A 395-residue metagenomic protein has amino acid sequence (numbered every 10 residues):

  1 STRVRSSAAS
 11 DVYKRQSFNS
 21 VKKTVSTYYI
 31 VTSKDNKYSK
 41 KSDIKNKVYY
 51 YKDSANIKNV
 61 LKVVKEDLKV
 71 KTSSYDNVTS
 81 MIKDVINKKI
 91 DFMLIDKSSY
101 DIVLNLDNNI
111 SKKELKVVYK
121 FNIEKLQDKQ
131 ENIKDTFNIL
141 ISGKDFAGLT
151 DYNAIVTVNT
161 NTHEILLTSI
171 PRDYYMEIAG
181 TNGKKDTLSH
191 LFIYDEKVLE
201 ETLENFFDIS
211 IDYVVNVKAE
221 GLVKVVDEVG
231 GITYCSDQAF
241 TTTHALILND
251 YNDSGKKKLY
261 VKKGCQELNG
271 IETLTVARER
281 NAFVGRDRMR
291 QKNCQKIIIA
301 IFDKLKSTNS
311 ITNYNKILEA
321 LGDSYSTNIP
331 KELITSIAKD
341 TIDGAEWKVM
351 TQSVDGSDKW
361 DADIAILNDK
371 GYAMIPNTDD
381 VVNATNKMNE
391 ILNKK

Functional and structural regions predicted by a protein language model:
T2-A9, Y13: Single conserved hydrophobic/aromatic residue that forms the stacking wall/gate of nucleotide- or nucleobase-binding
V25-D76, E200: Bilobed "Venus flytrap"/periplasmic-binding protein-like clamshell domains and structurally analogous long
V25-T27, K134-T136, G148-N153, T162-I170 (+8 more regions): Extracytoplasmic
Y28-K37, I123-Q130, L140-G143, A154-T157: A bilobed periplasmic-binding-protein/Venus flytrap-type ligand-binding module shared by bacterial periplasmic
S42, V78-M93, S98-S99, T202-F206 (+1 more regions): Short helices/loops that flank or line small-molecule/ion binding pockets
F137, G143, A147-T150, T162-L166 (+4 more regions): C-terminal solvent-exposed extensions
D145-L149, E177-I178, K224-N313: Flexible, polar/acidic helix-loop-strand segments at domain edges
Y194-N252, N328-P330, I334: Amphipathic, coiled-coil-like alpha-helical scaffolding segments used for oligomerization/assembly
